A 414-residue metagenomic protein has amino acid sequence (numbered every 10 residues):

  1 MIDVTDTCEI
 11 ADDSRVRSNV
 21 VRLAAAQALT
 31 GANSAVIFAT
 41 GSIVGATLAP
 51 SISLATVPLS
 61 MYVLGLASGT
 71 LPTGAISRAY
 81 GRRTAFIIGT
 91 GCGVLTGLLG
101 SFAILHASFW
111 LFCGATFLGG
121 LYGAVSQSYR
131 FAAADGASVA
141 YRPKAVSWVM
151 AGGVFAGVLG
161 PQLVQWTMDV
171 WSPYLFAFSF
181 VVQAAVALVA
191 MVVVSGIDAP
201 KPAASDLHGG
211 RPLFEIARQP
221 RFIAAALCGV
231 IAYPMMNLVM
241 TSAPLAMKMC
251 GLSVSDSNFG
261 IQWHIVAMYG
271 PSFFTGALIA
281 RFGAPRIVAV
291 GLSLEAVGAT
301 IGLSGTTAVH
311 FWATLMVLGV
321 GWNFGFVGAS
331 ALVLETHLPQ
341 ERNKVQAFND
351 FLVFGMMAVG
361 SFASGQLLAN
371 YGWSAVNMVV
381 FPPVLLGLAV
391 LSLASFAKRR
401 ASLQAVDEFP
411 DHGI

Functional and structural regions predicted by a protein language model:
I2-R17, D198-L227, D411-I414: Juxtamembrane intracellular "pre-TM" segments in multi-pass secondary transporters
A28, F109-A124, H310-F324: Hydrophobic core of transmembrane alpha-helices in multi-pass small-molecule transporters, especially MFS/SLC-type
G41, G123-A137, F324-L338: Intracellular juxtamembrane helix-capping segments at the cytosolic ends of symmetry-related transmembrane helices
G69-G81, M168, P271-A284, L368: Helix-to-loop junctions at the C-terminal end of transmembrane segments in multipass secondary transporters
G91-H106, L294-T306: C-terminal ends and interior cores of transmembrane alpha-helices in multi-pass membrane transporters/permeases
C113-G152: Cytoplasmic helix-loop-helix junction between adjacent transmembrane helices in 12-TM secondary transporters
K144-Q162, L352-G360: Glycine-rich segments within core transmembrane alpha-helices of 12-TM secondary carriers
Q165, A184-A203, V390-S395: C-terminal membrane-cytosol helix-exit motif in multi-pass small-molecule transporters
